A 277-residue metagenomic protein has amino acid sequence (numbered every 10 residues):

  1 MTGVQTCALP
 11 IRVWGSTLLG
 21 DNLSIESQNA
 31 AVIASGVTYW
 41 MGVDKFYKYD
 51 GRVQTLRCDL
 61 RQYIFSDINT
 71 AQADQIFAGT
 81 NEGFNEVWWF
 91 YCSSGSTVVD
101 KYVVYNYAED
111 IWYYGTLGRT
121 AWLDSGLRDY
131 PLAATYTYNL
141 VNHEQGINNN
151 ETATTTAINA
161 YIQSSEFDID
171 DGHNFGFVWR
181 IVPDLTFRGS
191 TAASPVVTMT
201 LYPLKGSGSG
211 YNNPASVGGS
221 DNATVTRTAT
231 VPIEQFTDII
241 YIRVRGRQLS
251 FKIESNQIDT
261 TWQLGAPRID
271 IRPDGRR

Functional and structural regions predicted by a protein language model:
M1-L9: Short, small-residue-biased leader/transition segments that mark boundaries at the very start of proteins
A8-G20: Surface-exposed extracellular loop regions of Gram-negative outer-membrane beta-barrel proteins
N22-V37, V43-R277: Beta-sheet repeat architectures centered on beta-propellers
